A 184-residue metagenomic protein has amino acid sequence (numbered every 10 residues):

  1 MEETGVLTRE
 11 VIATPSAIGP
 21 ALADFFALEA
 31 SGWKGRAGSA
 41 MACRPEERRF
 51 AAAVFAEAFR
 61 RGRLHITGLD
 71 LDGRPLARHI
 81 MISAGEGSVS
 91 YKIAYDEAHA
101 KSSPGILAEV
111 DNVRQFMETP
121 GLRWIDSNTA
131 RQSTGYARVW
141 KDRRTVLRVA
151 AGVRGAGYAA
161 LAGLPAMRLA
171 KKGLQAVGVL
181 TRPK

Functional and structural regions predicted by a protein language model:
M1-K101: A conserved beta-strand-loop-helix scaffold within acyl/acetyltransferase catalytic domains
E47-F50, L71-P75, L107-E109, N128-T134: Short amphipathic alpha-helical surface micro-motifs
A53-A56, D111-E118: Short glycine/serine- and small hydrophobic-enriched flexible loop segments
R60-R61, R74, I82-G85, L107 (+2 more regions): A structural signal for short secondary-structure junctions
K101-R114: Conserved acetyl-CoA-binding loop-helix of GNAT-fold acetyltransferases
P120-K184: Active-site/acyl-donor-binding loops of N-acyltransferases
